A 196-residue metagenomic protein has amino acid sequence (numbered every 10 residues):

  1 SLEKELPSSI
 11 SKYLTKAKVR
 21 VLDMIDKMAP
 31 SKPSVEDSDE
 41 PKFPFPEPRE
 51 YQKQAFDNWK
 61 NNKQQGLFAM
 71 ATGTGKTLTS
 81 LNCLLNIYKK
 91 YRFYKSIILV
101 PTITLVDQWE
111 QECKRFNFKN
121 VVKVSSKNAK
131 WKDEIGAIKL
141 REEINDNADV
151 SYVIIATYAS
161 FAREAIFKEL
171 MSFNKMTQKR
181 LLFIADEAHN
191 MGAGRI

Functional and structural regions predicted by a protein language model:
S1-D37: Accessory nucleic-acid engagement/destabilization modules that flank
S31-I196: SF2 helicase/translocase NTPase motor core, specifically the RecA-like lobe 1 inter-motif segment between Walker
